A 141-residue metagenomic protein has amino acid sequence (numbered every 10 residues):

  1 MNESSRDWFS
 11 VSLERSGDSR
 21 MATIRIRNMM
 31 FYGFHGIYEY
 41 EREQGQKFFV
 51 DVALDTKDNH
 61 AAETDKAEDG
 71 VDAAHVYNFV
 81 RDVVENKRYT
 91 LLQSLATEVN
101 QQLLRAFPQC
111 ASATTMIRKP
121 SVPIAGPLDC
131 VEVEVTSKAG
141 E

Functional and structural regions predicted by a protein language model:
D7-E141: N-terminal, polar/charged subdomain of small-to-medium soluble alpha/beta proteins
